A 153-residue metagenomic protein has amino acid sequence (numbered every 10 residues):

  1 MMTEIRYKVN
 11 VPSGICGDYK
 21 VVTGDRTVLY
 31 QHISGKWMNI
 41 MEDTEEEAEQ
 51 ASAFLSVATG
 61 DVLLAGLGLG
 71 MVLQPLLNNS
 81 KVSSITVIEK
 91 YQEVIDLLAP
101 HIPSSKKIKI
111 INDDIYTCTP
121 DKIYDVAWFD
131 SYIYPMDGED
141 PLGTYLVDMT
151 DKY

Functional and structural regions predicted by a protein language model:
M1-E49: Rossmann-like AdoMet
T3-I5, N10, T44-Y153: The AdoMet/dcAdoMet-binding core of the Class I SAM-like
